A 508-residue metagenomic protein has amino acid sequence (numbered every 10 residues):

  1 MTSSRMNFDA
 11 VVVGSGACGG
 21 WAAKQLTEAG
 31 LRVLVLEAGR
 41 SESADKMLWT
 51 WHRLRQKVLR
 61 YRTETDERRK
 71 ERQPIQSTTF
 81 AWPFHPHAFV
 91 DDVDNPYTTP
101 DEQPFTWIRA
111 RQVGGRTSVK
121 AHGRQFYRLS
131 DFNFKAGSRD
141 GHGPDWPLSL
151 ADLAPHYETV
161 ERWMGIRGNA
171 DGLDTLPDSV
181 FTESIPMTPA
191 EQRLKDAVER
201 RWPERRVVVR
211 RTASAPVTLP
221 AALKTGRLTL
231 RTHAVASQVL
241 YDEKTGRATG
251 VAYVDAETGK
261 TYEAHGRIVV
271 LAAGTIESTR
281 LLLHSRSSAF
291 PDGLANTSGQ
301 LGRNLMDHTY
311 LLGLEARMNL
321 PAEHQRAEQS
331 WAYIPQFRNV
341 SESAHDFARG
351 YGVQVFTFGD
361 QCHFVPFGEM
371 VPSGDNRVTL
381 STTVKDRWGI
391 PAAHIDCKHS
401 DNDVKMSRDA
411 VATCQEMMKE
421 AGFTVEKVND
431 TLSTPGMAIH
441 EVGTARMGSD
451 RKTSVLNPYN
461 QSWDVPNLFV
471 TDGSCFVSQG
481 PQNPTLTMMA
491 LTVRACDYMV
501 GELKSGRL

Functional and structural regions predicted by a protein language model:
M1-N7: A short, basic/flexible loop-to-alpha-helix module at the beginning of a structural domain
A10-V35: N-terminal Rossmann-like FAD-binding beta1-loop-alpha1 element of flavoenzymes
V12, G16-A17, P189, I276 (+1 more regions): Residue-level detector of alpha-helix initiation sites
E28, R32-V58, R62, Q238-T245 (+4 more regions): Glycine-rich loop(s) and the adjacent beta-strand/alpha-helix scaffold that form part
L59-D91, P96-Q112, R116-D131, K135-L240 (+2 more regions): Conserved redox-cofactor binding core of oxidoreductases
P86-K120, R124-F126, W146-L150, S298-K405 (+3 more regions): FAD cofactor-binding and catalytic pocket of flavoenzymes
V208-A215, R231-Y241, H363-V365, A393-H394 (+2 more regions): A glycine-rich dinucleotide-binding beta-alpha-beta segment and adjacent secondary-structure elements that constitute
S478-C496: A conserved FAD-binding loop/helix module that cradles the flavin
